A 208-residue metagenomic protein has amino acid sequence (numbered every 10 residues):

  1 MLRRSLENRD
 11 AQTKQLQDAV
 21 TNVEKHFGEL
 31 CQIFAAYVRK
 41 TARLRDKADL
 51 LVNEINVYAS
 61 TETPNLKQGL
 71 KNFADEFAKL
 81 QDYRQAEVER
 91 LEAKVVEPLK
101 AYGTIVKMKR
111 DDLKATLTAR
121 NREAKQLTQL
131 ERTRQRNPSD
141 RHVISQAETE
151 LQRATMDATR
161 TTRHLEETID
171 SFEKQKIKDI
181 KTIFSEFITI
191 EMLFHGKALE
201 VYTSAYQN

Functional and structural regions predicted by a protein language model:
M1-D18, N22, E29-N208: Electropositive, elongated alpha-helical scaffolds characteristic of BAR/F-BAR
